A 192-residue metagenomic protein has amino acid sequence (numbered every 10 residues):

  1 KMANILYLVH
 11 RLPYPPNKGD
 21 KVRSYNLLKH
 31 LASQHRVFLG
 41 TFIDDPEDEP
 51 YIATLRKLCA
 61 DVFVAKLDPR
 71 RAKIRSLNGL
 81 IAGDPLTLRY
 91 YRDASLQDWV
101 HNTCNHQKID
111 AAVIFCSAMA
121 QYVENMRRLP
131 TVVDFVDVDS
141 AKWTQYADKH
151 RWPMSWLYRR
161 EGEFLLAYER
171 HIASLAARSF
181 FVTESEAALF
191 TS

Functional and structural regions predicted by a protein language model:
K1-V64, N105-Q107: N-terminal subdomain of nucleotide-sugar transferases
M2, I109-A111, A176: Local beta-strand N-terminus motif with an aromatic residue
L6-L8, A111-V113, V132-D134, F180: Structural motif
H10, P69-Y90, T131-R170, A188: Acceptor-binding helix/loop patch of EC 2.4 sugar-transfer enzymes, predominantly nucleotide-sugar-dependent
T41-K108: A conserved catalytic-core segment of Leloir-type glycosyltransferases
P50-Y51, A120-N125, L166-S192: A short, active-site helix/loop in glycosyltransferases that binds the activated sugar's phosphate group
V100-A120, L129-V132: Short N-terminal targeting/anchoring amphipathic segment
C116, F135-D137, T183-S185: Helix N-cap/beta->alpha junction signal
